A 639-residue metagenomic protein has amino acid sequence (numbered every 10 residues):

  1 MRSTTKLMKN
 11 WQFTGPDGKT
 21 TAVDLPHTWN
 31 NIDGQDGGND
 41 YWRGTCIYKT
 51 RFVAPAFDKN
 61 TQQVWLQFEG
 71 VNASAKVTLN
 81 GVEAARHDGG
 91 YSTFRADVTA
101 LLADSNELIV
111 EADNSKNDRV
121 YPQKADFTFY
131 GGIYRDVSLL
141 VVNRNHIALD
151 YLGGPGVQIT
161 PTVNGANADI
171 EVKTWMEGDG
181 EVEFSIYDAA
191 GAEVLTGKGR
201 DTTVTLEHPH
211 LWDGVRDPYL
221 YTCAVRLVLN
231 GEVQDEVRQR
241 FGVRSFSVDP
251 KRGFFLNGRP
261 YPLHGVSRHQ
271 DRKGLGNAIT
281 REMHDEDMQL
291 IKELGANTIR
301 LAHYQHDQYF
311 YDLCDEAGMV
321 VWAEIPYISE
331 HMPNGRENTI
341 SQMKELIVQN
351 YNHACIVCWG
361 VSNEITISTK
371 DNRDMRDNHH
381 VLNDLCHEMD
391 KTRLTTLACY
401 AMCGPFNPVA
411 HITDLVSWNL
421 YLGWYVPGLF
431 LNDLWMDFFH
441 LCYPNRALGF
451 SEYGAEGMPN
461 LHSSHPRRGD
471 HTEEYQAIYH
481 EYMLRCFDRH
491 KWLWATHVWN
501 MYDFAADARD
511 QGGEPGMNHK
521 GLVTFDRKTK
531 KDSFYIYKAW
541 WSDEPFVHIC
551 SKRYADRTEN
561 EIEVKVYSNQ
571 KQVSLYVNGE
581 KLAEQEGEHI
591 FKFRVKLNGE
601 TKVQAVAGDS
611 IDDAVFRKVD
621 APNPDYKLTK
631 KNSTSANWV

Functional and structural regions predicted by a protein language model:
M1-H303, Y311-L313, G318-V321, Q342-E345 (+8 more regions): Secreted/periplasmic carbohydrate-active enzymes, especially glycoside hydrolases
E171-K173, M288-I291, T298-W540, E544-T558 (+3 more regions): Substrate-binding/catalytic cleft of secreted carbohydrate-active enzymes, primarily glycoside hydrolases
